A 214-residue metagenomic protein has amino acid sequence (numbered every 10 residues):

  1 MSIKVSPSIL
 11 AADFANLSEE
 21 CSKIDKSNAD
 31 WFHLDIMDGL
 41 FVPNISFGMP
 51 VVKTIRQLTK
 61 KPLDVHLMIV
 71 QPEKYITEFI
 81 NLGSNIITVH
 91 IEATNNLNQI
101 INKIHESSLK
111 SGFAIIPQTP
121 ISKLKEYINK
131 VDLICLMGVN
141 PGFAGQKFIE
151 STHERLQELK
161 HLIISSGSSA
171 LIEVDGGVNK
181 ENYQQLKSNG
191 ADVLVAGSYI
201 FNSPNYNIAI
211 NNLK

Functional and structural regions predicted by a protein language model:
M1-T88, A93-N96, K103-E106, K110-S111 (+7 more regions): Conserved N-terminal beta1-alpha1 strand-loop-helix module at the mouth
H33, E173-V174: Generic enzyme active-site microenvironment
V139-P141: Short glycine-rich anion-binding loops that position phosphate/pyrophosphate groups of nucleotides and phosphorylated
V174-V178, V195-Y199: Glycine-rich beta-strand-to-loop/alpha-helix junction loops that act as flexible
G177-N189: Acidic, divalent-metal-coordinating active-site segment for phosphoryl/phosphodiester hydrolysis, typified by short
